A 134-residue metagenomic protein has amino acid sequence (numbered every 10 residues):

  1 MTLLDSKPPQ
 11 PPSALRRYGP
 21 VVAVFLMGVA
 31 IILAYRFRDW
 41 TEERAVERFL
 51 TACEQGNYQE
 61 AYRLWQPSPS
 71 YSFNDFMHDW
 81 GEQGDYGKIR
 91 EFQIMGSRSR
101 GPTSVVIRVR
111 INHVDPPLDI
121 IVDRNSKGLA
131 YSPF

Functional and structural regions predicted by a protein language model:
T2-T51, Q55: Short, low-complexity N-terminal intrinsically disordered segments enriched in polar/charged residues
N57-S68: Short, well-ordered alpha-helical segments enriched in acidic and aromatic residues
A61, F73-N74, W80, S132-F134: Short linear functional motifs in flexible/disordered or boundary regions
P67-P69, A130-Y131: Short histidine/acidic/glycine/proline-rich micro-motifs that form metal- and phosphate-coordinating active-site loops
Y71-I89: Short, charge-rich amphipathic alpha-helical segments embedded in non-transmembrane helical bundles/solenoids
Y86-F134: Exposed beta-sheet edge and beta->alpha loop/turn motif
